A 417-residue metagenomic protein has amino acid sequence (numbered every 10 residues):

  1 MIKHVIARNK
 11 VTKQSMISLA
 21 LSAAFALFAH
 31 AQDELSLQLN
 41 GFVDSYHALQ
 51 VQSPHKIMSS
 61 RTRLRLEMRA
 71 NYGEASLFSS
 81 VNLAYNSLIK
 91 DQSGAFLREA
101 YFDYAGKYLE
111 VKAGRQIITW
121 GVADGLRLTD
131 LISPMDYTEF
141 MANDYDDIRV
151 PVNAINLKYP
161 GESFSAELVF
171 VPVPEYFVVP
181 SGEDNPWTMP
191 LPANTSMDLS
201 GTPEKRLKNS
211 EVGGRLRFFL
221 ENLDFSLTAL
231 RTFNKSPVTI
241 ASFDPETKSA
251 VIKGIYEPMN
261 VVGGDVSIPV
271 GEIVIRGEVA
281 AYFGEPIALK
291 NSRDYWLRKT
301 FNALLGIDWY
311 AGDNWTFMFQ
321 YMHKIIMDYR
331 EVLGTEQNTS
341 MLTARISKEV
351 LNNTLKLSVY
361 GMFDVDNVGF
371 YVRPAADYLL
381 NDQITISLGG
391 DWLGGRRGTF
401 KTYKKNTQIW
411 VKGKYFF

Functional and structural regions predicted by a protein language model:
Q32-Q50, A75-S79, L357-V359: Transmembrane beta-strand segments of Gram-negative outer membrane beta-barrel proteins
S45-V51, Y72-E74, L83-S87, G106 (+12 more regions): Transmembrane beta-strands of outer-membrane beta-barrel pores
P54-S60, K90-L97, Y145-D147, P203-K208 (+5 more regions): Replace "Gram-negative outer membrane beta-barrel proteins" with "bacterial and organellar outer membrane beta-barrel
S60-L66, L97-A100, P151-I155, S210-G214 (+5 more regions): Hydrophobic, lipid-facing positions within transmembrane beta-strands of outer-membrane proteins
R69-P186, F218-E221, G395: Outer membrane beta-barrel
E74-S79, L109-V111, S163-A166, N222-F225 (+4 more regions): Repeated loop/turn-to-beta-strand initiation elements of outer-membrane beta-barrel proteins
S267-M362: Detector for outer-membrane/organellar transmembrane beta-barrel domains, recognizing the amphipathic beta-strand
I346, I384, K404-F417: Outer-membrane beta-barrel "beta-signal"
